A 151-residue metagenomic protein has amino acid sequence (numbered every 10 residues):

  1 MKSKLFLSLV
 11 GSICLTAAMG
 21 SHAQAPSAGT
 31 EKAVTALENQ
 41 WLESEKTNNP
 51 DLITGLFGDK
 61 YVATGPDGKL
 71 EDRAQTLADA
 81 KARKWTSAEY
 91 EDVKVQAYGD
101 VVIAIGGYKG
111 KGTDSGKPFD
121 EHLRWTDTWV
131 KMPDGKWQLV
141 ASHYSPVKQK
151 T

Functional and structural regions predicted by a protein language model:
M1-L5: Positively charged n-region of N-terminal signal peptides that target proteins for export
F6-L9, T30: Generic short amphipathic/hydrophobic targeting helices enriched at N-termini, encompassing Sec-type signal peptides
S8-A17: Bacterial N-terminal signal peptides
M19-A23: Sec/Tat signal peptide C-region and signal peptidase I cleavage site
Q24-T151: A beta-strand edge to alpha-helix "cap/lid" segment located at domain peripheries
